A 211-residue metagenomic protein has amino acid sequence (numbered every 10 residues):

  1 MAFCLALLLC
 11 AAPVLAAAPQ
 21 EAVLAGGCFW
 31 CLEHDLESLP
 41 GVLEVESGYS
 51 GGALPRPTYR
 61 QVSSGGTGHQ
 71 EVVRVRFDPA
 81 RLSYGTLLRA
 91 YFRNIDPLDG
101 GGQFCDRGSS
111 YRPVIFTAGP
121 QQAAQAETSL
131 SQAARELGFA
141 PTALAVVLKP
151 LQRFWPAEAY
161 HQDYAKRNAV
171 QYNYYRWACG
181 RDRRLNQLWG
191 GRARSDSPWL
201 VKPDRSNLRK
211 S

Functional and structural regions predicted by a protein language model:
M1-A12: Bacterial N-terminal signal peptides
L15-S211: Flexible coil/turn and secondary-structure edge motifs
